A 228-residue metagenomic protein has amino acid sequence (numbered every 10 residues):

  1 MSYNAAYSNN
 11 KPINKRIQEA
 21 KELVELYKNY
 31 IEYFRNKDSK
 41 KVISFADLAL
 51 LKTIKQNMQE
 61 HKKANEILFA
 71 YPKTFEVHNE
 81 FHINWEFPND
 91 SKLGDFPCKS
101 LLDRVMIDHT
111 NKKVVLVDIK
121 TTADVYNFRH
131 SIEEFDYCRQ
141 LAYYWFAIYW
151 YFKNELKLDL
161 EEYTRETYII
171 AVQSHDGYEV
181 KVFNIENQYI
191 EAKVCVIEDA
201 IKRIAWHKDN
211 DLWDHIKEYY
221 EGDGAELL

Functional and structural regions predicted by a protein language model:
M1-K99, K217-E218: Metal-dependent nuclease catalytic cores that hydrolyze phosphodiester bonds in DNA/RNA, characterized by
Y7, P12-I13, I17, L50 (+6 more regions): Low-complexity, compositionally biased segments
Y7-I17, S100-N111, A147-Y151, K157-T167: Phosphate-binding glycine-rich loops and adjacent basic patches that engage nucleotide phosphates, nucleic-acid
R35-S39, H130-C138, Y143-L228: Metal-dependent nuclease catalytic regions and adjoining charged, substrate-binding loops involved in nucleic-acid end
D47-Q56, N111, N187-A192: Short alpha-helical interface patches
T53, T74, T110, T121-T122 (+1 more regions): Residue-identity detector for threonine
Q56-K62, N84-P88, I107-H109, F146-E155: Short regulatory "switch" loops immediately downstream of catalytic or recognition motifs within protein catalytic
E76-C138: Non-catalytic protein-protein interaction segments used by genome-maintenance enzymes to assemble and couple activities
